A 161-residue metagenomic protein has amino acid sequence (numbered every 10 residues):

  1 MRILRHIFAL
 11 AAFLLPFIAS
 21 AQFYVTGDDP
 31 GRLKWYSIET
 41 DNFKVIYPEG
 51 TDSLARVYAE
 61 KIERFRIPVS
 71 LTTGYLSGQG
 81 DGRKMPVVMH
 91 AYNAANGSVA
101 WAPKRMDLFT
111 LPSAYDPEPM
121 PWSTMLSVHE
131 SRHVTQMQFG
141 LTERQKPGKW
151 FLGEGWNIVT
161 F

Functional and structural regions predicted by a protein language model:
M1, A21-Q22: Absolute protein N-terminus
M1-A11: Bacterial N-terminal signal peptides that target proteins for export
L4, L14, Y75-L76: Short, flexible, solvent-exposed loop/turn segments with mixed acidic/basic and small polar residues
P16-I18: N-terminal signal peptide c-region/cleavage motif recognized by signal peptidases
F23-F161: Juxtacatalytic substrate-recognition/specificity segment
